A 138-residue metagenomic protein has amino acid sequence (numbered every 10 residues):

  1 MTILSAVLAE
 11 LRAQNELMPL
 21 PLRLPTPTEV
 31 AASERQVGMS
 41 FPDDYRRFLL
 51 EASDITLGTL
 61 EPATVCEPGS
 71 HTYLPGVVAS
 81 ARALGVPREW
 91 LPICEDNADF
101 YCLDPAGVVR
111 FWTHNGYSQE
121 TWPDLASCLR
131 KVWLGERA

Functional and structural regions predicted by a protein language model:
M1-P105, E136-R137: A surface-exposed partner-binding patch
A98-C102, N115-W122: Short, surface-exposed beta-strand/loop "edge" segments at domain boundaries and coil↔beta transitions
S118-A138: Compact, glycine/acidic-enriched structural inserts
